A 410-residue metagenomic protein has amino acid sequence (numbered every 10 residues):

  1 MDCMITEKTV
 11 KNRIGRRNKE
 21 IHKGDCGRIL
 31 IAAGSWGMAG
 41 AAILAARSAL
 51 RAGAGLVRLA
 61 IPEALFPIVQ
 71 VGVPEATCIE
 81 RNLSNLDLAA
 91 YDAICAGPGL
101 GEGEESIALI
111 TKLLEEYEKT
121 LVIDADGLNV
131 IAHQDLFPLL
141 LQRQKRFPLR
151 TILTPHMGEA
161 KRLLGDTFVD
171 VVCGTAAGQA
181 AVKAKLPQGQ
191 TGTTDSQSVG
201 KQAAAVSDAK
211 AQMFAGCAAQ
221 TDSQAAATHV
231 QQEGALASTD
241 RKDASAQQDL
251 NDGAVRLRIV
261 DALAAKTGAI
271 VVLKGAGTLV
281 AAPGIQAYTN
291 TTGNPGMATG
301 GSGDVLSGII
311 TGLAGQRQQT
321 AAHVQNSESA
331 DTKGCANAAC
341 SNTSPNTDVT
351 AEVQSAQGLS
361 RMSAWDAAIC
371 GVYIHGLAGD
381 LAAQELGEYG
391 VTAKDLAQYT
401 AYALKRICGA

Functional and structural regions predicted by a protein language model:
M1-E7, L56-T292, E328, T347-E352 (+1 more regions): Glycine-rich phosphate/dinucleotide-binding loop and adjoining beta-alpha-beta core of small-molecule
M1-K23: Positively charged, low-complexity intrinsically disordered leader regions
N18, V260, T289-G301: Short pre-catalytic strand/loop immediately N-terminal to key active-site residues, enriched for Gly-Thr
K19-I79: Substrate-binding N-lobe of the ribokinase-like
G37-R51, R58, G103-S106, L128-A132 (+2 more regions): Short glycine/serine/threonine-rich phosphate/pyrophosphate-binding segments that cradle anionic phosphate groups
R162-L163, T299-A321, G358, S363-A364 (+1 more regions): Short, small-residue alpha-helix embedded
R256-A264, G358-A378, L396-A401: Short, well-structured alpha-helical segments that form the helix of a local strand-helix-strand
C335, G376-A410: Charged C-terminal helix
